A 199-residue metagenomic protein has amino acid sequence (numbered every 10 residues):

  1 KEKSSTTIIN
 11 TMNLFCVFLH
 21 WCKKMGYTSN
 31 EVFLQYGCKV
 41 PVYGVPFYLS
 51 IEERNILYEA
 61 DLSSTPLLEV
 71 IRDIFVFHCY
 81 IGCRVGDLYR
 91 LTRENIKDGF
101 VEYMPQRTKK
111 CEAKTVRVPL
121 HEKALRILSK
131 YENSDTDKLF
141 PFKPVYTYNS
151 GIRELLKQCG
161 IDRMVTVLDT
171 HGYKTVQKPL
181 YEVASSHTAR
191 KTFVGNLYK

Functional and structural regions predicted by a protein language model:
K1-W21, T175: Short, Lys/Arg-enriched alpha-helical recognition elements, typified by the DNA-recognition helix
S5-T11, K24-V85, Y89, P144-T147 (+1 more regions): Basic, Lys/Arg- and aromatic-enriched nucleic-acid-binding interface segment
T11-L14, F18, L91, G151 (+1 more regions): Residues in the recognition helix of alpha-helical DNA-binding motifs
G37, I81, R90-S129: Conserved tyrosine-mediated DNA breakage-rejoining catalytic core shared by Y-recombinases
Y43, I71, K114, E122 (+4 more regions): Exposed loop/turn and edge beta-strand positions of beta-sandwich/beta-sheet ligand-binding modules
N55, G82, G86-Y89, V118 (+6 more regions): Feature representing long, continuous alpha-helical segments
L62-L67, M104-T115, K138-P144, L180-S185: Short, contiguous acidic/charged loop-to-helix segments that flank catalytic cores in large enzymes
S63-T65, N133-K138, R153-K199: Short, basic (Lys/Arg/His-rich) helix/loop patches that form interaction surfaces in the mid-to-C-terminal regions
